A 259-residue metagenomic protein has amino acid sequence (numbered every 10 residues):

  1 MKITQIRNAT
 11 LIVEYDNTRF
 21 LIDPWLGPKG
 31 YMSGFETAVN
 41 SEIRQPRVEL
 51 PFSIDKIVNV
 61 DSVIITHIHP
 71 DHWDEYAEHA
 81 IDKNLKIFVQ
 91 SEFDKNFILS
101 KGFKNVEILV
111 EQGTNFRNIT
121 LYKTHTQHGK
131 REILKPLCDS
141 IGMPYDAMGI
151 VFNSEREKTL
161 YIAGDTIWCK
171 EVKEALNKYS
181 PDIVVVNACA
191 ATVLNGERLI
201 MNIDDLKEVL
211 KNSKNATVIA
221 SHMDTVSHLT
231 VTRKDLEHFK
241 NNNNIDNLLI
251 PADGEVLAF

Functional and structural regions predicted by a protein language model:
M1-F52, M143-G164: Conserved beta-strand hairpin/beta-sheet module of binuclear metal-dependent hydrolase folds, prominently
T18-I64, E75-A80, R131-K135, W168-K178: Pre-active-site segment of Zn-dependent metallo-hydrolases
L21, W25-G27, V110-T114, N118-K130 (+2 more regions): Conserved catalytic scaffold of divalent metal-dependent phosphoesterases
I22-D23, V60-H69, F88-S91, L160-T166 (+3 more regions): Active-site neighborhood of phospho(di)ester-bond hydrolases with catalytic His/Asp-centered motifs
G27-K29, I68-W73, K95-F97, T114-N115 (+5 more regions): Active-site environment of divalent metal-dependent phosphoester hydrolases
Y31, E49-T114, Q127-R131: Active-site HxH/HxHxD metal-binding segment of metal-dependent hydrolases
V89-E157, H238-F259: Metallo-beta-lactamase
T166-D253: Cap/insert and terminal regions of metallo-dependent hydrolase folds
